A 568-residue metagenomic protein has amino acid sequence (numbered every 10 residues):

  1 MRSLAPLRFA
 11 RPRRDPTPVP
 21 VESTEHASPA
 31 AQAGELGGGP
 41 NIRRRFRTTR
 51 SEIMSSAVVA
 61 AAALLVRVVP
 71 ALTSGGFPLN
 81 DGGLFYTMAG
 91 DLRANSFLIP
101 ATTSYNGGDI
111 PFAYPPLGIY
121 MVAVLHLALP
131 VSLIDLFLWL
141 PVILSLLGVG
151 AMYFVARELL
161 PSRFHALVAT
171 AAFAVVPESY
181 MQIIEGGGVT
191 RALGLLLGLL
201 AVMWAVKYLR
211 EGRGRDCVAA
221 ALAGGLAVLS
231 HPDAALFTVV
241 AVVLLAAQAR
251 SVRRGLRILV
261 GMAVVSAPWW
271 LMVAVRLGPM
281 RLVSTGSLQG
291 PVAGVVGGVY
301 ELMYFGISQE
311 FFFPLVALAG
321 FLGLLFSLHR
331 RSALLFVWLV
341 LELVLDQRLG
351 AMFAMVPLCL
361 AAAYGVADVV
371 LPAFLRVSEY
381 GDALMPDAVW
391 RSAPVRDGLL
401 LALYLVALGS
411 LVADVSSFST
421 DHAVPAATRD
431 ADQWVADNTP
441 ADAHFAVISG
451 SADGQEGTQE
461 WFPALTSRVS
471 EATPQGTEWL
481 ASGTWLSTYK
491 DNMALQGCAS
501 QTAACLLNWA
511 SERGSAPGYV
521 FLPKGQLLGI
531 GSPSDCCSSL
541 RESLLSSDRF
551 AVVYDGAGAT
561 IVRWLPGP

Functional and structural regions predicted by a protein language model:
M1-V69, A393-L403, P568: Start-transfer (signal-anchor) and selected internal transmembrane alpha helices of multi-pass inner/ER membrane
E22, A60, R93, A128 (+8 more regions): Extracytoplasmic
R45-R50, R213, A249-I258, E310-V340 (+2 more regions): Membrane-interface helix-loop-helix junctions at transmembrane boundaries of multi-pass membrane enzymes, predominantly
I53-A60, L64-L199, P232, L236 (+3 more regions): Active-site lumenal/periplasmic loops and adjacent helix-entry segments of GT-C-fold, multi-pass membrane
D81, V218, G225-L325: Transmembrane catalytic cores of multi-pass membrane glycosyltransferases and polysaccharide-assembly enzymes
G198-A219, L245, L322-L328: Membrane-interface transmembrane helices that cradle and orient dolichyl/undecaprenyl
W204-G225, V252-L256, A333-L334: Short hydrophobic alpha-helices at membrane interfaces in multi-pass membrane enzymes
D346-R391: Hydrophobic/aromatic-rich transmembrane helices and adjacent perimembrane loops
